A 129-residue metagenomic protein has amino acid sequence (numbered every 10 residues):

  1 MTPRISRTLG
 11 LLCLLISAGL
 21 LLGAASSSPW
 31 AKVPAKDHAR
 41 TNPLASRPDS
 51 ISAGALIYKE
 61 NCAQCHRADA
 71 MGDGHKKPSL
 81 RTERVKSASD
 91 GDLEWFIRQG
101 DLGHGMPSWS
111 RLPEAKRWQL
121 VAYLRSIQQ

Functional and structural regions predicted by a protein language model:
T2-L12: Bacterial N-terminal signal peptides that target proteins for export
G10-L21: Bacterial N-terminal signal peptides
S27-I57: Electrostatic cytochrome c docking/interface patches
H38-A39, S52, H75-P78, H104-P107: Positions in alpha-helical segments
L44-A45, I51-A53, R67, M71-R98: Gly/Gly-Pro-rich "capping" loops immediately C-terminal to redox-active cysteine motifs in periplasmic/lumenal
G54, Y58-A68, L120-L124: The canonical Cys-X-X-Cys-His
S79-Q129: Extracytoplasmic electron-transfer domains, predominantly the class I c-type cytochrome c fold
